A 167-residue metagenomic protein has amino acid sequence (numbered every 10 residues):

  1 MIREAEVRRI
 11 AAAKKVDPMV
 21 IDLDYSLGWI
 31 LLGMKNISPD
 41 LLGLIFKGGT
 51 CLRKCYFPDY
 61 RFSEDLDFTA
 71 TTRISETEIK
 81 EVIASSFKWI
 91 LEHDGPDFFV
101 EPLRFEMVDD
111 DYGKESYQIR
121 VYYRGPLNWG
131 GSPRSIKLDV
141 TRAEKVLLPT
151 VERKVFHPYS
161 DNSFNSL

Functional and structural regions predicted by a protein language model:
M1-L167: Compositionally biased terminal segments of proteins
